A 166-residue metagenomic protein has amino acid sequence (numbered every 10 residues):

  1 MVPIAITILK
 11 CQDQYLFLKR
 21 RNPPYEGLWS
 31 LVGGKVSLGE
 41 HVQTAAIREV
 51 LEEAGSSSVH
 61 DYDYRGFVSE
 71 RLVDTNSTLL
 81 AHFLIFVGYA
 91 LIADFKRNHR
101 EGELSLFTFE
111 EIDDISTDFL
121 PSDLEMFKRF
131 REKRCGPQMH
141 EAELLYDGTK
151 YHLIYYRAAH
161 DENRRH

Functional and structural regions predicted by a protein language model:
M1-L16, K35-L38, Y62: Conserved N-terminal beta-strand and adjoining loop/helix that marks the start of the Nudix/MutT-like hydrolase domain
P3-A5, D13, A81-L84, G102 (+1 more regions): Change "...and in nucleic-acid phosphodiester-cleaving endonucleases..." to "...and in nucleic-acid processing enzymes
L9-K10, F17, A90, L106: Conserved hydrophobic "DFG−1" position in protein kinase catalytic cores
Q14-E52, S56, T149, L153-D161 (+1 more regions): Conserved Nudix-box catalytic region and its N-terminal flanking loop in Nudix hydrolases and closely related
G27-S30, I85, T108: A short, polar/proline- and glycine-enriched secondary-structure boundary/capping micro-motif
S57-F67: A short coil-to-beta-strand element that immediately follows conserved catalytic motifs
E70-K96, M126-R134, A158: Active-site-adjacent beta-strand/loop module that shapes the phosphate/pyrophosphate-binding cleft
H99-H166: Nudix hydrolase/Nudix homology domain
